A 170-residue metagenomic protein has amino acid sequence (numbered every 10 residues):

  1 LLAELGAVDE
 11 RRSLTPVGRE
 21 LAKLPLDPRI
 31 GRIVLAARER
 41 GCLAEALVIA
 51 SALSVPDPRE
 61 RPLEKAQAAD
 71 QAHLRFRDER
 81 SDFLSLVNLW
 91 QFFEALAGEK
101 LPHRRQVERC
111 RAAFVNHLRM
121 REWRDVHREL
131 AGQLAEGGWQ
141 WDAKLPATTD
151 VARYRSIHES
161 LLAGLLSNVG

Functional and structural regions predicted by a protein language model:
L1-G170: Second RecA-like catalytic domain
